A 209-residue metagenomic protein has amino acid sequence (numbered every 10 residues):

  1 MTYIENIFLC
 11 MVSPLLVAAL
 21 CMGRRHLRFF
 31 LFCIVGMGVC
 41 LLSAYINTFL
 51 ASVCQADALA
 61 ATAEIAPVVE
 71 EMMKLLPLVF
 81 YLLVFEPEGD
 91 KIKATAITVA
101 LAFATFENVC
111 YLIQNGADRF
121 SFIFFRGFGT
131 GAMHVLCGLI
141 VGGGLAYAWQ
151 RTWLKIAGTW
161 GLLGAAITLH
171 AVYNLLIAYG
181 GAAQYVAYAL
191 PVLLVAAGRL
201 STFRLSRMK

Functional and structural regions predicted by a protein language model:
M1-K209: Hydrophobic alpha-helical segments at protein termini of multi-pass membrane proteins
